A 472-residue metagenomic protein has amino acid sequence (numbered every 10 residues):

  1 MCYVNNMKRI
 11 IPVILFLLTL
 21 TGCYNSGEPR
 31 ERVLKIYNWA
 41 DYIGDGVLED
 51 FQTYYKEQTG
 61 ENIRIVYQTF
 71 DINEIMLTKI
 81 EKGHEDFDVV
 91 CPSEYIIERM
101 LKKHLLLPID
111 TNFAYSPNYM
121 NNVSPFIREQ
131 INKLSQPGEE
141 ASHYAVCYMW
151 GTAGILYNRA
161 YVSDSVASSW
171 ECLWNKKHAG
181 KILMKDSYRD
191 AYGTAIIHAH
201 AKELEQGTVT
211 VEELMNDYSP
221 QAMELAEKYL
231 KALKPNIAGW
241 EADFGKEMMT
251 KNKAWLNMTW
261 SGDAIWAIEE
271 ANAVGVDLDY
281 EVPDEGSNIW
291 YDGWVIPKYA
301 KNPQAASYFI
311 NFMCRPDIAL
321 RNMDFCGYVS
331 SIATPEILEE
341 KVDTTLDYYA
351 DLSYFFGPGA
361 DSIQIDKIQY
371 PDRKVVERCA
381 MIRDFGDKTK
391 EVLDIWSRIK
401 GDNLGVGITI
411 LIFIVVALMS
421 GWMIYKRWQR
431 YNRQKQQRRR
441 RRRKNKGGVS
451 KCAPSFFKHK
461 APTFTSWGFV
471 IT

Functional and structural regions predicted by a protein language model:
T21-G22: C-terminal motif of bacterial Sec signal peptides marking the signal peptidase cleavage site
S26-K103, G401-G407: Early extracytoplasmic/lumenal segment of secretory-pathway proteins
Y37-N38, Y42-G46, L101-K253, A267: Extracytoplasmic ligand-binding site segments that recognize negatively charged/polar headgroups
M100-I109, E139-S142, A267-V282, T344-A350: Ligand-binding "clamshell"
P235-Y299, E340: Extracytoplasmic/periplasmic substrate-binding proteins
P297-V376: Mature extracytoplasmic/periplasmic domains
S362-K446: Conserved C-terminal helix/tail region of periplasmic/extracytoplasmic solute-binding proteins
K446-F469: Positively charged N-terminal leader segments that act as targeting/secretion signals
